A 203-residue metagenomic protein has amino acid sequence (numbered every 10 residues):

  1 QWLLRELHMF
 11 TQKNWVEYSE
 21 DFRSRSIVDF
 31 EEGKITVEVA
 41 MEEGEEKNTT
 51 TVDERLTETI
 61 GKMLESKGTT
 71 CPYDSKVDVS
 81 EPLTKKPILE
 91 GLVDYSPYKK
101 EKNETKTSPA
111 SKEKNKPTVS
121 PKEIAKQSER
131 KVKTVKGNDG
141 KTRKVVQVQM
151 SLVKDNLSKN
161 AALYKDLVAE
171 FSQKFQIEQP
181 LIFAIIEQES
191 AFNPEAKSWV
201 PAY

Functional and structural regions predicted by a protein language model:
Q1-A184, E195: Cell-wall glycan-active module
K165, S198-Y203: Substrate-binding/active-site groove segments that recognize and process beta-1,4-linked N-acetyl-hexosamine
I185, E189: Conserved hydrophobic/aromatic pocket- or pore-lining residues that grip, position, or stack substrates in active sites
S190-W199: Secretory-pathway/luminal and periplasmic proteins that interact with or process carbohydrate-rich
